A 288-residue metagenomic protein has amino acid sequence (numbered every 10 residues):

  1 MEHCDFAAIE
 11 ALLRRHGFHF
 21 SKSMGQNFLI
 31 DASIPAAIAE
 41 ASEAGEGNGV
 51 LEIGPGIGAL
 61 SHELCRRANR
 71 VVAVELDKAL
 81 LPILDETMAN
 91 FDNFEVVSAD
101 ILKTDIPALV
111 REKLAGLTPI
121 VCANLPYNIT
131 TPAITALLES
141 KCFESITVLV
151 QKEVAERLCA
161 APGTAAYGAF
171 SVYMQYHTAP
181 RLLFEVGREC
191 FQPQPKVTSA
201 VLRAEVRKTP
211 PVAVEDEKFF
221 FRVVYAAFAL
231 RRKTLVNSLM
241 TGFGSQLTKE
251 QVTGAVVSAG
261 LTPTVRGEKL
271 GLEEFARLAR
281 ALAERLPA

Functional and structural regions predicted by a protein language model:
M1-Y225, G254-V257, E268, R277-A288: Catalytic cores of RNA-modifying enzymes
A226-L230: Acceptor-substrate binding/catalytic loop of class I
M240-S245: Short helix-coil junctions and helix-kink-helix linkers
A259-T262: Primarily EF-hand calcium-binding motifs
